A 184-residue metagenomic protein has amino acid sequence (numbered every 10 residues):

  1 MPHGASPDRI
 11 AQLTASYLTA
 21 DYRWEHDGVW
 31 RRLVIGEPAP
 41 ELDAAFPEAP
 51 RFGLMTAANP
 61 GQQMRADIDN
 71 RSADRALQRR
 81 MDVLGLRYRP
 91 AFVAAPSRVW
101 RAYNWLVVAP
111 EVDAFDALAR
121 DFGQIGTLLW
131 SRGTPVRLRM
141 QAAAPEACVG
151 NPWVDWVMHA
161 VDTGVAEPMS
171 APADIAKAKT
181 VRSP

Functional and structural regions predicted by a protein language model:
M1-R79, A178: N-terminal, charge-rich interaction modules
M55-T56, V108-P110, W130: Short His-Asn-centered micro-motif
G61-A66, D113-D116, R137: Short, surface-exposed beta-strand/loop "edge" segments at domain boundaries and coil↔beta transitions
Y88-V99: Short, flexible, solvent-exposed loop/turn segments with mixed acidic/basic and small polar residues
V99-A109: Short cationic amphipathic helices and targeting signals
A114-G133, R139, W156-V165: Helix-rich interaction surfaces within compact, conserved domain-sized segments that mediate assembly or partner
M140-P184: A cross-kingdom feature marking charged/low-complexity
